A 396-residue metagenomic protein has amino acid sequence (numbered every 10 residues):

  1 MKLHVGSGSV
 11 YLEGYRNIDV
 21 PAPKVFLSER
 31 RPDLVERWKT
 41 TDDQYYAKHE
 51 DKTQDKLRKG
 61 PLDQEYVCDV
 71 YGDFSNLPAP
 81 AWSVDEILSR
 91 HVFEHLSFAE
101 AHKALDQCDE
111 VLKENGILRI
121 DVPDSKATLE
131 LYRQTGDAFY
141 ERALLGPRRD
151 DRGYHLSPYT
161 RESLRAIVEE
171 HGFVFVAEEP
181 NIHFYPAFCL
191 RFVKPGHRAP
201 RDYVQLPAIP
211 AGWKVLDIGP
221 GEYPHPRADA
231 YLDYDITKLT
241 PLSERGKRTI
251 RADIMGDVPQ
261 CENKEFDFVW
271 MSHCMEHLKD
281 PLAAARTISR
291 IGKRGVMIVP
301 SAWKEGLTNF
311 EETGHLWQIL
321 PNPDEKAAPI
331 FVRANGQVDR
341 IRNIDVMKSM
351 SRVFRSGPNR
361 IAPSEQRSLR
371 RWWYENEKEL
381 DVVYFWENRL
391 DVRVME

Functional and structural regions predicted by a protein language model:
M1, K214, P323-E325: Short, solvent-exposed coil/turn segments at beta-strand boundaries
L3-E130, L164, L190-P195, A211-K304: Conserved SAM-binding loop
H4-G8, L206-A208, I218-P220, D235 (+1 more regions): Core dinuclear metal-dependent hydrolase active-site scaffold
G60-L62, S97-K113, I117-R198, P259 (+1 more regions): S-adenosyl-L-methionine-dependent methyltransferase catalytic module, highlighting the catalytic core
R198-W213: Conserved alpha-helix/loop element of class I SAM-dependent methyltransferases that forms part of the SAM/SAH-binding
